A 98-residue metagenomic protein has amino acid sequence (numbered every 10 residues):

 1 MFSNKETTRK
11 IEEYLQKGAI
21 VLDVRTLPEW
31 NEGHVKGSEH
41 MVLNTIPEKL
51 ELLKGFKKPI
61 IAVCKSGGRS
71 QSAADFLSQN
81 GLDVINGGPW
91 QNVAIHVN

Functional and structural regions predicted by a protein language model:
F2-K10, K17-A19, L27-P59, G68-N98: Rhodanese-like catalytic fold shared by cysteine-dependent sulfurtransferases and DSP/PTP-type phosphatases
D23: Phosphate-rich cofactor/ligand-interacting catalytic cores and adjacent structured alpha/beta frameworks
V63: Short, surface-exposed ligand- or partner-binding patches at beta-edge/loop junctions that are enriched in aromatics
